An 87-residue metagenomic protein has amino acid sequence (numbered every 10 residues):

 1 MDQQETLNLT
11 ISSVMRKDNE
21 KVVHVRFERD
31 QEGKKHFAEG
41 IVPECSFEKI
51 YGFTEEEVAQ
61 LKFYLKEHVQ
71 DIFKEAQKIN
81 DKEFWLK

Functional and structural regions predicted by a protein language model:
M1-S13: Negatively charged, low-complexity tracts enriched in Asp/Glu with abundant Ser/Thr
D2-E5, K34-A38, L86-K87: Structured catalytic/translocation cores of nucleotide/phosphate-coupled proteins
L7, K21-V23, A59, H68: A generic structural signal for short beta-strands and their flanking turns/coil linkers
L7-L9, E32, V69-I72: Short, surface-exposed, charge-dense and proline/glycine-enriched linear segments
S13-T54: A short, structured beta-strand/loop element
Y51-K87: Acidic, low-complexity intrinsically disordered segments
